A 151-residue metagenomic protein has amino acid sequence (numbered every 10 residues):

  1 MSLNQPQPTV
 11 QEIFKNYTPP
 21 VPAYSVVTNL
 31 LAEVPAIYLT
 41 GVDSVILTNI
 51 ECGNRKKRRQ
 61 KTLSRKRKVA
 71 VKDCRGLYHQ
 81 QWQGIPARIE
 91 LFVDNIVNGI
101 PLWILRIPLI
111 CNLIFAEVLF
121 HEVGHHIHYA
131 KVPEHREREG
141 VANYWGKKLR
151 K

Functional and structural regions predicted by a protein language model:
M1-E90, N98-P108: A metal-dependent hydrolase signature that marks the N-terminal structural subdomain at the beginning of catalytic folds
V26-E33, L119-E122, W145-L149: Amphipathic alpha-helical segments that form well-ordered structural scaffolds and often line/cohere around active
N49, K131-P133: Acidic carboxylate-rich catalytic motifs and surrounding loops in phosphoryl-/glycosyl-chemistry enzymes
V93: Pocket-edge structural micro-motifs
I96-V118, P133-E134: Short pre-active-site segment immediately N-terminal to the catalytic Zn-binding motif
E117-A130, A142: Active-site recognition of the HExxH zinc-binding catalytic motif
H135-K151: Post-HExxH zinc-binding segment in Zn-dependent metallohydrolases
